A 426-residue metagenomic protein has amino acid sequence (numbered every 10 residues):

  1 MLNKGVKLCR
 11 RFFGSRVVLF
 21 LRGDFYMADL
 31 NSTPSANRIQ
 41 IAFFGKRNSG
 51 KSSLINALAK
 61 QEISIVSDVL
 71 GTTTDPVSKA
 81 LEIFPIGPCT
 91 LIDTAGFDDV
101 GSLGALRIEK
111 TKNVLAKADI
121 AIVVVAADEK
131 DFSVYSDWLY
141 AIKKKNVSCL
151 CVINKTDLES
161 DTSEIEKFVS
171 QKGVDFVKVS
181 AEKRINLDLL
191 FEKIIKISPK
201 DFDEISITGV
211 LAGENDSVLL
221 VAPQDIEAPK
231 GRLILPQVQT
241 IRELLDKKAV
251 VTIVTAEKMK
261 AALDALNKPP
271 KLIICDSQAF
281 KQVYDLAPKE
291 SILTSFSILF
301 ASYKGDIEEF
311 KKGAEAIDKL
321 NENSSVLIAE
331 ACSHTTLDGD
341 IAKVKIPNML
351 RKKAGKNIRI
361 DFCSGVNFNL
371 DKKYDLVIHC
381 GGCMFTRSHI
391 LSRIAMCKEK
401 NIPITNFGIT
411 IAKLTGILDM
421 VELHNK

Functional and structural regions predicted by a protein language model:
A28-D99: Conserved G1/Walker A P-loop phosphate-binding module
F84-G87, L106-D175, V238-E243, M259-A262 (+1 more regions): Conserved C-terminal guanine-recognition region of P-loop GTPase G domains, centered on the G4
T94, V125-D128, L150-D161, K178-I185 (+6 more regions): G-domain G4 guanine-recognition motif of GTPases
S148-L150, D157-S206, G408-A412: Canonical P-loop GTPase G-domain recognition
E182-L245, V250-N267, V326-A329: C-terminal end of P-loop GTPase domains and the immediately downstream helical coupling element
I194-K200, S291-L320, L327, K398-K426: Ser/Thr/Gly-rich flexible loops in soluble cytosolic domains mediating phosphotransfer, phosphorylation
S302-G355, D361-V366: Redox- and metal-dependent alpha/beta enzyme cores, enriched for Fe-S-associated oxidoreductases and cofactor-handling
N357, K373, H379-T415, V421-E422: Cofactor-cradling patches in redox/metallo enzymes
